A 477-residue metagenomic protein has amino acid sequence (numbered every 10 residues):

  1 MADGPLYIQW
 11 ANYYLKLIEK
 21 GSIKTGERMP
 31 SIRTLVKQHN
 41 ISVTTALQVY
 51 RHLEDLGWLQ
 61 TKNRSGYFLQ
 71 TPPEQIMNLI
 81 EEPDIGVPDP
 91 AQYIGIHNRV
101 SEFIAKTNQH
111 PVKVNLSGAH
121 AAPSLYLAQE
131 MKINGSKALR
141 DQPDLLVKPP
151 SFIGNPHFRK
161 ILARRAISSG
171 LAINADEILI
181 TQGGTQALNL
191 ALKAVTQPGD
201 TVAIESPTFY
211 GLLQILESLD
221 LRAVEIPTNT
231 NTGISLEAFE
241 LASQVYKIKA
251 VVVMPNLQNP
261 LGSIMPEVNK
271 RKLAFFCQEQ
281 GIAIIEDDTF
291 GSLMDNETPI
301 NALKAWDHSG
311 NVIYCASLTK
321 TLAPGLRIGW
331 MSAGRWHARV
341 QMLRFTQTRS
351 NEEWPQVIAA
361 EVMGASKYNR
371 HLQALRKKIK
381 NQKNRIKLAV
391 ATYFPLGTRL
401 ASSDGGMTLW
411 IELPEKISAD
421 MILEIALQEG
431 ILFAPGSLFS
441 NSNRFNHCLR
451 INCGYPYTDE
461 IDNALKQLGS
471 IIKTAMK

Functional and structural regions predicted by a protein language model:
M1-S136, Q341, F345, N351 (+9 more regions): N-terminal basic, amphipathic alpha-helical segments
Q60-T61, I173, F433: Short beta-strand "wing" residues that participate in macromolecule-binding interfaces
R64, A175, S402-G406: Short Gly/Ser/Thr- and Asp/Glu-enriched loop/turn motifs at secondary-structure junctions
Q142-Q280, G291-L293, T298-W306, M476: Conserved core of the PLP fold type I
H308, I313-K377: Conserved core segment of the aminotransferase class I/II
K377-K387, T398-E412: Conserved glycine-rich beta-strand-loop-beta hairpin in the small C-terminal domain of fold type I
